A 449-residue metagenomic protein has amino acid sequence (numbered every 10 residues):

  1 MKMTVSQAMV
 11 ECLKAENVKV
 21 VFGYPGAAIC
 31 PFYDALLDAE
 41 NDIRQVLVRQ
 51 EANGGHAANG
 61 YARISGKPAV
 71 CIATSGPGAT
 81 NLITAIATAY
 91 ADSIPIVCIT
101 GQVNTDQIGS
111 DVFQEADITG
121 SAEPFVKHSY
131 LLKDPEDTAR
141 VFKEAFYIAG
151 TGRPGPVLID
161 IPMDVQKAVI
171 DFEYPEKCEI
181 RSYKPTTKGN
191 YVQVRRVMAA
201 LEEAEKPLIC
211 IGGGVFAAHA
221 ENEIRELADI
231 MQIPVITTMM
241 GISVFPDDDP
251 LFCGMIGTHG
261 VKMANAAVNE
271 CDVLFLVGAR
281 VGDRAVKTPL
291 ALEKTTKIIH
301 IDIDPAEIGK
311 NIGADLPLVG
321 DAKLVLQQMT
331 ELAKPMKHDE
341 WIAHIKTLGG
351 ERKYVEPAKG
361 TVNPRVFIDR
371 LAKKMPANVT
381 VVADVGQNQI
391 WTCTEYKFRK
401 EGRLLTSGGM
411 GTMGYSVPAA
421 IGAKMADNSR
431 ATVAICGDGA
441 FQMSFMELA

Functional and structural regions predicted by a protein language model:
K2, K19-V20, R63-T74, A79-T100 (+7 more regions): Structural signature of the thiamine diphosphate
K2-A87, A91-D92: N-terminal cofactor/phosphate-binding cores enriched in small/glycine residues, especially glycine-rich loops such as
S6-K14, V18-K19, A27, F32-L37 (+1 more regions): Active-site diphosphate/adenylate-binding microenvironment
Y24-G26, Q45-H56, C71-G78, K133-D134 (+5 more regions): Active-site nucleophile and cofactor-binding loops and adjacent substrate-binding regions of central metabolic enzymes
I29-F32, N53-A57, P77-I86, Y90 (+5 more regions): Short glycine/serine/threonine-rich phosphate/pyrophosphate-binding segments that cradle anionic phosphate groups
R63, G213-I299, R399-S429, Q442-M446: Glycine-rich, anion-gripping cofactor-binding loops and their flanking helix/strand elements in enzyme active sites
I99, Q107-Q114, E270, I308-N311 (+3 more regions): Thiamine diphosphate
E136, T295-V385: Phosphate/pyrophosphate-binding active-site segments
